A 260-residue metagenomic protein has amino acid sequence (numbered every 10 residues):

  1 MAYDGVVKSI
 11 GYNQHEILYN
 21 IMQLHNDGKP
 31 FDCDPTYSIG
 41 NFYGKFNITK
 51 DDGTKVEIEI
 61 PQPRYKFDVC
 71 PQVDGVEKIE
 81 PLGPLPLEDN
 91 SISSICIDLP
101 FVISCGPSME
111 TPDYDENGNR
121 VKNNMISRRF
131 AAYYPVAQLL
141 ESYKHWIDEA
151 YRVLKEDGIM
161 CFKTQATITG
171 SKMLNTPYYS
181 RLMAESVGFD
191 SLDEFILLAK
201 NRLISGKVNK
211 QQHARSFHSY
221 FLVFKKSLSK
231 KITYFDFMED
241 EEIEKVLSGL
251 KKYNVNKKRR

Functional and structural regions predicted by a protein language model:
M1-R260: Class I S-adenosyl-L-methionine-dependent methyltransferase catalytic core
